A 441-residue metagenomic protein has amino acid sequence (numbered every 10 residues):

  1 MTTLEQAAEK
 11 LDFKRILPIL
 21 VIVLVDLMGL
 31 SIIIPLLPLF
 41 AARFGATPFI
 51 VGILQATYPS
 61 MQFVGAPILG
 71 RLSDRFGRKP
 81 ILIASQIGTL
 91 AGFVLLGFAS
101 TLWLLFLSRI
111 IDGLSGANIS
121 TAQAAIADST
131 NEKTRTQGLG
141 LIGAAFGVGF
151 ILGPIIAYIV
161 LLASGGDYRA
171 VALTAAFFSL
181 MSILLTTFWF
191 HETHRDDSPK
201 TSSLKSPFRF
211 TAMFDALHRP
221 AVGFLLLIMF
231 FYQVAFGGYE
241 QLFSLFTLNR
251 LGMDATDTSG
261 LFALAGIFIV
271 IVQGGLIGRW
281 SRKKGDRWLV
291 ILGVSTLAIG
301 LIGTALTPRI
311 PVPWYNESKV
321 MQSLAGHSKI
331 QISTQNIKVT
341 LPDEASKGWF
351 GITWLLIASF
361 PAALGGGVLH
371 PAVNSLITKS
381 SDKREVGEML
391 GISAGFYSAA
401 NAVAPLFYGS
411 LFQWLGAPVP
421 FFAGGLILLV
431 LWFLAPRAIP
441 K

Functional and structural regions predicted by a protein language model:
T2-F13, H191-L227, R250, K338-S346: Juxtamembrane intracellular "pre-TM" segments in multi-pass secondary transporters
S31, P59-P67, A117, F150-I151 (+3 more regions): Residue-level signature of mid-helix packing/kink "hotspots" within the transmembrane helices of 12-pass Major
P35-F49, Q241-T258: Short amphipathic helix-loop junctions that connect adjacent transmembrane helices in Major Facilitator Superfamily/SLC
G45, G77, F98-W103, G165 (+1 more regions): Helix-breaking motifs and short loop linkers at transmembrane-helix boundaries and internal kinks in secondary membrane
A66-F76, L161, V272-D286, F412: Helix-to-loop junctions at the C-terminal end of transmembrane segments in multipass secondary transporters
P80-L95, W288-G303: Structural signature of the two symmetry-related core transmembrane helices
S108-G147: Cytoplasmic helix-loop-helix junction between adjacent transmembrane helices in 12-TM secondary transporters
I142-F188: Helix-loop-helix hairpin linking two adjacent transmembrane segments in secondary transporters
